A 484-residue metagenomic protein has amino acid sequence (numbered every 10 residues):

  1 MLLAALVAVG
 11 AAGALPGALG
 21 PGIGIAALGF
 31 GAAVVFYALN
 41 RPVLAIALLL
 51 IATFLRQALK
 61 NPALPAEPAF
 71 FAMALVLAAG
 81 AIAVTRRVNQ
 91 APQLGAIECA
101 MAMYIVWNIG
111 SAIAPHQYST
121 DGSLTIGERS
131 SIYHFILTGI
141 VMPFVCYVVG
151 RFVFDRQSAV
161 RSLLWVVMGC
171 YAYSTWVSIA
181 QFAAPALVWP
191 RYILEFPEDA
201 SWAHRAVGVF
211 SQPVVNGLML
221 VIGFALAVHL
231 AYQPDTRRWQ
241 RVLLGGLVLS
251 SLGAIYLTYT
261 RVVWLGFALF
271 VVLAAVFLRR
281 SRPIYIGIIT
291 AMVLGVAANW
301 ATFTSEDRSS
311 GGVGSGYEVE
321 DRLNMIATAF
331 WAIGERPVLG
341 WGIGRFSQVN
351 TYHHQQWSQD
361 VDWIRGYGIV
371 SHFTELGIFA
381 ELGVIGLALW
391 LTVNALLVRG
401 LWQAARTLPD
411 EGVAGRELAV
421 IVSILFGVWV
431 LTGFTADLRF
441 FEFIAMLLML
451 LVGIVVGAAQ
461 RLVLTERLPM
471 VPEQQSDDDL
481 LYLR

Functional and structural regions predicted by a protein language model:
M1, T407-V420, G433-L438, L448-R484: A juxtamembrane structural motif centered on a specific transmembrane helix
L6-G10, G31-V34, I105, I109 (+9 more regions): Alpha-helical transmembrane segments of multi-pass inner-membrane proteins
G10-G24, G31-N40, Q57-A66, L438: Short, hydrophobic transmembrane alpha-helix segments
F36-V141, W429: N-terminal hydrophobic segments of proteins, predominantly signal-anchor/transmembrane helices of inner/organellar
I51-P62, F373-L382, A414-G457: Membrane helix-loop boundary segments at the extracytoplasmic
S123-I126, E195-V209, D362-L376: Juxtamembrane membrane-water interface segments that cap and precede transmembrane helices
S305-A327, G342-L382, A405-L408: Long extracytoplasmic/lumenal interhelical loops at the membrane interface of multi-pass membrane proteins
L382-V428, E466: Hydrophobic transmembrane alpha-helices and their immediate junctions
